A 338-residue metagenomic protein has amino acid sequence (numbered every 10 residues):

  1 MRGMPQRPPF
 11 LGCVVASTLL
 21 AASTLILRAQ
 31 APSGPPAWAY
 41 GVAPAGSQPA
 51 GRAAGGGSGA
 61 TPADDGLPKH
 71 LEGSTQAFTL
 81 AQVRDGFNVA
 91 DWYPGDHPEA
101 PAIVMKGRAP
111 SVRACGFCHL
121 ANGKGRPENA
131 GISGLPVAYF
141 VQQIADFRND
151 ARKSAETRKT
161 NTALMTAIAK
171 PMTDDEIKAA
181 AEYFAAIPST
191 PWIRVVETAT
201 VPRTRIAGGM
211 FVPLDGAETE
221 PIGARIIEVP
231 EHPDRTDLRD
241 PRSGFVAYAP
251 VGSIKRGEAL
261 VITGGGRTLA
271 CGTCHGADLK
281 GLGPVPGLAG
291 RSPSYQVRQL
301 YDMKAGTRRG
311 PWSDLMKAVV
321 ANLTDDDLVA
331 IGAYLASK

Functional and structural regions predicted by a protein language model:
M1-G12: N-terminal secretory signal peptides that target proteins for export/translocation
G12-T24: Bacterial N-terminal signal peptides
L25-A29: Sec/Tat signal peptide C-region and signal peptidase I cleavage site
Q30-R113, F117, R152-A270, A305-K338: Flexible coil segments in periplasmic/lumen-exposed cytochrome c-class electron-transfer proteins
A121, A277: Cys/His-rich metal-chelating microdomains
R126-I132, G283-A289: Short cysteine/histidine-rich zinc-coordinating motifs and their immediately flanking basic loops
S133-T162, A289-L300, A305-S313: Extended intrinsically disordered, low-complexity coil regions enriched in Ser, Thr, Gly, Ala and often Pro
T273: Acidic, glycine-rich low-complexity segments
